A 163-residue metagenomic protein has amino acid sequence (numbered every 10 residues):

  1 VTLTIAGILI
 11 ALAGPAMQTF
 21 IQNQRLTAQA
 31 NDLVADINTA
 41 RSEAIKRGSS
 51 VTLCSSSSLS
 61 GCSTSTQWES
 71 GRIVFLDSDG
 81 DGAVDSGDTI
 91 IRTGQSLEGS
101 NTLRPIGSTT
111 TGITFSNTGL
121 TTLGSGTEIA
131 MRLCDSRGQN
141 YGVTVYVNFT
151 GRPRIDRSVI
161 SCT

Functional and structural regions predicted by a protein language model:
V1-M17: N-terminal single-pass transmembrane signal-anchor helix
A11, A28, V147: Conserved strand-loop elements at the edges of beta-sheets that form or border functional pockets
P15-T52, L59: Membrane-proximal N-terminal amphipathic helix
D32, Q67-E69, S125-G126, Q139: A generic fold-level signal
V51-T114, I155-V159, T163: Type IV pilin-like appendage domain
G107-T163: Cell-surface, membrane-associated systems
